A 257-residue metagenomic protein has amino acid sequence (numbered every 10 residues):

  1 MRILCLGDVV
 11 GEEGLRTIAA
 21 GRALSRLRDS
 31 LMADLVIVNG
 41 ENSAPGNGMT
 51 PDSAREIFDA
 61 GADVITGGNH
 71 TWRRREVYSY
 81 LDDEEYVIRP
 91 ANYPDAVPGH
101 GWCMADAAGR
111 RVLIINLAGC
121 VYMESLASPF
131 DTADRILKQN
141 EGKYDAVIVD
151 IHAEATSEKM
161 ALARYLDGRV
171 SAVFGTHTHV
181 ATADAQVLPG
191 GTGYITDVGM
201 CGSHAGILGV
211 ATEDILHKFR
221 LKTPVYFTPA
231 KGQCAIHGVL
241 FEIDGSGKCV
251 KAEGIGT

Functional and structural regions predicted by a protein language model:
M1-T257: Acidic, metal/ion-coordinating pockets
